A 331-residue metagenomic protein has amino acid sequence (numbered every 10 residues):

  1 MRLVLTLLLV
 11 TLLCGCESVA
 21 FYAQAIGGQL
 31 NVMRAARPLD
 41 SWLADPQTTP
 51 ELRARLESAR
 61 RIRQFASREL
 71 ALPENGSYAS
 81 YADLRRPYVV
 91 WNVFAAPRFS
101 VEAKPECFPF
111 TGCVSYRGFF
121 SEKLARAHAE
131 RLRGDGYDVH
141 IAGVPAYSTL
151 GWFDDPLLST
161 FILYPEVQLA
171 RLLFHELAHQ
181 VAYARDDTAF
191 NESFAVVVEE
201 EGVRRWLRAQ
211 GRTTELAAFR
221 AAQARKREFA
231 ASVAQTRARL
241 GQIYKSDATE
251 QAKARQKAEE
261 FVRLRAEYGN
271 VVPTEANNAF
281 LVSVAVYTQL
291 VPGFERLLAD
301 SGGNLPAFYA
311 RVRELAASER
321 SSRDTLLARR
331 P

Functional and structural regions predicted by a protein language model:
R2-L7: Sec-dependent signal peptide recognition, specifically the positively charged N-region followed immediately by
L13-G15: C-terminal motif of bacterial Sec signal peptides marking the signal peptidase cleavage site
E17-A20: Bacterial signal peptide processing site
Y22-P50: Post-signal peptide N-terminal segment of mature Sec-exported envelope proteins
V32, D45, L52-A59, G118-A125 (+7 more regions): Solvent-exposed, acidic/flexible segments
A44-T48, E57, R61-A71, A178-A182 (+6 more regions): Sec-exported extracytoplasmic/periplasmic mature domains
R61-K226: Acidic/His-rich structured neighborhood in mature extracellular/periplasmic domains
A230-P331: Pan-zinc metallopeptidase signature
